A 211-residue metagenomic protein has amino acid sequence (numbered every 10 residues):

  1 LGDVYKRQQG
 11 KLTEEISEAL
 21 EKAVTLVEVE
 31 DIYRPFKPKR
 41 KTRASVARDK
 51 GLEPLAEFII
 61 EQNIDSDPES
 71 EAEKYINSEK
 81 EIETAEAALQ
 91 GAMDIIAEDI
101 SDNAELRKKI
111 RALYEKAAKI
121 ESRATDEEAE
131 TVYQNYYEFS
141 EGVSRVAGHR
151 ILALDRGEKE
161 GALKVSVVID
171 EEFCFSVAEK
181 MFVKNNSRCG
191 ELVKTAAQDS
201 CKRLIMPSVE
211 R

Functional and structural regions predicted by a protein language model:
D3-R211: Duplex nucleic acid-engaging cores and interfaces of nucleic-acid transaction enzymes
